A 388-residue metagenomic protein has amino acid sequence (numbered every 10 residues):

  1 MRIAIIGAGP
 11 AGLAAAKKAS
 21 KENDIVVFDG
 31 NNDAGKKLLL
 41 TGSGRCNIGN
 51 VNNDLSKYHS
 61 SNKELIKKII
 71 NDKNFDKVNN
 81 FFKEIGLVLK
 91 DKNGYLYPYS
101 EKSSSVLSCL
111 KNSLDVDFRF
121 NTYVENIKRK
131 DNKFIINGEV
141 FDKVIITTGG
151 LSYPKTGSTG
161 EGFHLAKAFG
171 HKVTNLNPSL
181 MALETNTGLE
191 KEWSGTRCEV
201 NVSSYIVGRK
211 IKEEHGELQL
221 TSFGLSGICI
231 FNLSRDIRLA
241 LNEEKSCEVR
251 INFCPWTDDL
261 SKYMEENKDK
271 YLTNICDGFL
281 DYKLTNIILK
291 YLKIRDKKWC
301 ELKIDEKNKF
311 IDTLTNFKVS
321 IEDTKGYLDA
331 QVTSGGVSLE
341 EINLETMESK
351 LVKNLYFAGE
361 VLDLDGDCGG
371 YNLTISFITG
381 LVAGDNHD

Functional and structural regions predicted by a protein language model:
R2-V27, F377, A383-H387: N-terminal Rossmann-like FAD-binding beta1-loop-alpha1 element of flavoenzymes
A4-I6, F28, V124, E139-K155 (+4 more regions): Short hydrophobic core segments
S20-S43: Glycine-rich FAD pyrophosphate-binding loop
N32-A34, L39-L40, I48-L55, K172-N175 (+1 more regions): An anion/pyrophosphate-binding glycine-rich loop and adjacent beta-alpha core in soluble alpha-beta enzymes
S43-N93: Glycine-rich active-site loop/strand segments that organize a redox cofactor
I66-N74, N93-N112, Y153-G157, G188 (+1 more regions): Short beta-strand to alpha-helix junction loop
D72-K143: Feature captures the FAD/FMN-dependent oxidoreductase FAD-binding
F120, N286-D365: A glycine-rich dinucleotide-binding beta-alpha-beta segment and adjacent secondary-structure elements that constitute
